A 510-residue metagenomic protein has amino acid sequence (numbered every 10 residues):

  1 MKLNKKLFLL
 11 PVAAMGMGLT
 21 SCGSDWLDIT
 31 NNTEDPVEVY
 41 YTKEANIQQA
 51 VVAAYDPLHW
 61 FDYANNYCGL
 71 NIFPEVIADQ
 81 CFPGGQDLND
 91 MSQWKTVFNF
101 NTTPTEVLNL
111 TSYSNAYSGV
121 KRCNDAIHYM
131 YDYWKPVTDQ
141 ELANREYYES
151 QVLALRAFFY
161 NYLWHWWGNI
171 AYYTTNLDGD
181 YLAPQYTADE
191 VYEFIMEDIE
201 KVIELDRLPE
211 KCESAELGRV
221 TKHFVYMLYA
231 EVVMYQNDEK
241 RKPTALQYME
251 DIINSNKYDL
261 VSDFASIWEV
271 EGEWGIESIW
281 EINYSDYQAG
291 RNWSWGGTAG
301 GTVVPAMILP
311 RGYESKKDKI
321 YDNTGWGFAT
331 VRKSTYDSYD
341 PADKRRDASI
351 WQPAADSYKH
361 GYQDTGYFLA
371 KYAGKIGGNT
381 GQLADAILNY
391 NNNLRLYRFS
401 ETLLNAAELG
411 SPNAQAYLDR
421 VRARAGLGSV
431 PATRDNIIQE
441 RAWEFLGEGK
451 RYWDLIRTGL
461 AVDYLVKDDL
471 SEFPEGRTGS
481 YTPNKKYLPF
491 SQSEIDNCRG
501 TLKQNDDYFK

Functional and structural regions predicted by a protein language model:
M1-N32: Bacterial Sec-dependent N-terminal signal peptides
S21-W26, E44, C81, L88 (+6 more regions): Long, intrinsically disordered, low-complexity segments
G23-D90, Y192, M196, E200-K201 (+2 more regions): An aromatic- and glycine-enriched ligand-binding surface/loop that stacks and positions planar moieties
N32-P36, N101-P104, D139-E141, T174-D180 (+1 more regions): Short linear capping/connector segments at secondary-structure termini
E44-V52, D56-A64, Q86-W167, Y186-E193 (+5 more regions): Conserved, well-structured interaction surfaces
W164-W166, A171, Y235-E239: Short coil/turn linking the two alpha-helices of tandem helical-hairpin repeats
T330-R398: Flexible, polar/acidic helix-loop-strand segments at domain edges
